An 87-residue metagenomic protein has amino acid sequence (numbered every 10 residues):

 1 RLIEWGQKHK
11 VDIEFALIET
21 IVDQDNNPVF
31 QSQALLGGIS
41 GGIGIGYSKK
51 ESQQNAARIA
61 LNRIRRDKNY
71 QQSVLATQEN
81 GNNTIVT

Functional and structural regions predicted by a protein language model:
R1-T87: Double-stranded RNA-binding/processing signature
